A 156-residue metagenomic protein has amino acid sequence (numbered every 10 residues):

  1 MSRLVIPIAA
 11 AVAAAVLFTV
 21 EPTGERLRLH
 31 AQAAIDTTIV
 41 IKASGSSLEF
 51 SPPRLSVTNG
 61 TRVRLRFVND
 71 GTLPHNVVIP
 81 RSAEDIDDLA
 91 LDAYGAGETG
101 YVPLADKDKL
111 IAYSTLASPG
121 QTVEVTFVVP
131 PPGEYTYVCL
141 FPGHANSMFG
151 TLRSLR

Functional and structural regions predicted by a protein language model:
M1-A9: Bacterial N-terminal signal peptides that target proteins for export
A9-T19: Bacterial N-terminal signal peptides
E21-D36: A eukaryote-biased signal for short, well-structured alpha-helical docking elements
R26-L29, K107-R156: Extracellular/periplasmic metallocenter environments
A33-R62: N-terminal edge beta-strand
S47, V102-I111: Short beta-strand and strand-turn-strand segments in soluble, beta-rich domains
R54-I79, V123-P131, Y135-T136, R153-S154: Beta-strand cores of secreted/periplasmic/IMS beta-sandwich domains, seen most often in copper-related folds
A83-A96: Short aromatic-acidic-glycine turn motif
